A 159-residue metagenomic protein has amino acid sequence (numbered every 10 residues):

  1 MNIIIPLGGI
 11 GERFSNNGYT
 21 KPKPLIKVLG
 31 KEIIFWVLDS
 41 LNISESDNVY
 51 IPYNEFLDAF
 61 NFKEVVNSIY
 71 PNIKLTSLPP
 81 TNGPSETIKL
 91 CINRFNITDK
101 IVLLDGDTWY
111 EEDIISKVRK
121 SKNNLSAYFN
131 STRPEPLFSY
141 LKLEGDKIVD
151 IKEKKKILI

Functional and structural regions predicted by a protein language model:
N2-I5, R13, K27, K31-L103: Conserved N-terminal catalytic core of the sugar/cofactor nucleotidyltransferase
P6, L104-D105, Y128-N130: Short beta-strand segments
I10, G106-T108: Active-site metal-binding loops of divalent metal-dependent hydrolases
I10-N16: Short acidic/His/Gly/Ser-rich catalytic and metal-binding motifs that mark active-site loops of diverse hydrolases
Y19-K23: Short alpha-helical oligomerization interface
P24, N72-K74, K147-D150: Conserved beta-strand segments of alpha/beta enzyme cores
L57, T108-E111: A short, conserved beta-strand element in the Rossmann-like catalytic core that flanks the donor/metal-binding loop
Y110-I159: Conserved core of the sugar-phosphate nucleotidyltransferase
